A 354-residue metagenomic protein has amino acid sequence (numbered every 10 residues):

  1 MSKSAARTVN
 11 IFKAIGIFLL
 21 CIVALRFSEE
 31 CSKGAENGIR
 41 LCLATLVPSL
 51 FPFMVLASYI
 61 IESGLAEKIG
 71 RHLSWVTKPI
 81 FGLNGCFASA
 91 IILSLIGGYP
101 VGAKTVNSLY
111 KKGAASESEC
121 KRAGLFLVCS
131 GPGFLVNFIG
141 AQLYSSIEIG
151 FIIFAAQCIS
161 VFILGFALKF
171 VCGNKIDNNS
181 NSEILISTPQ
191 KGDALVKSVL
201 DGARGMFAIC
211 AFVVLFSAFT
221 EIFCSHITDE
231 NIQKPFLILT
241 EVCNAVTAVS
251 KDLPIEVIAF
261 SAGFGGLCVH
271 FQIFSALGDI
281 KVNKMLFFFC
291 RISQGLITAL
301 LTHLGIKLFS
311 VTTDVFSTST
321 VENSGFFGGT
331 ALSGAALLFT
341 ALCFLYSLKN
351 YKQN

Functional and structural regions predicted by a protein language model:
I15-S28, A35-T45, F51-V55, Y59 (+3 more regions): Selected transmembrane alpha-helices and immediately adjacent juxtamembrane segments of polytopic inner-membrane
L25-E36, E62-A66, N137-A141, I147 (+5 more regions): Transmembrane helix-loop junctions in multi-pass membrane proteins
A44, P48-L109: Membrane helical hairpin/interfacial module
A44, S49, F53, A57 (+16 more regions): Alpha-helical transmembrane segments in multi-pass membrane proteins
L65, L195, V199-G266: Transmembrane helical segments that form the transport core of multi-pass membrane transport proteins
I80-Y144, F236-S250, E256-I280, I292: Alpha-helical membrane segments and immediately flanking helix-loop junctions that form or couple to the substrate/ion
N107, G124-V128, P132-L185, S217 (+4 more regions): Alpha-helical transmembrane segments of multi-pass small-molecule/ion transporters
A115-R122, P132-F134, F162, I255-K349: C-terminal transmembrane helix pair
